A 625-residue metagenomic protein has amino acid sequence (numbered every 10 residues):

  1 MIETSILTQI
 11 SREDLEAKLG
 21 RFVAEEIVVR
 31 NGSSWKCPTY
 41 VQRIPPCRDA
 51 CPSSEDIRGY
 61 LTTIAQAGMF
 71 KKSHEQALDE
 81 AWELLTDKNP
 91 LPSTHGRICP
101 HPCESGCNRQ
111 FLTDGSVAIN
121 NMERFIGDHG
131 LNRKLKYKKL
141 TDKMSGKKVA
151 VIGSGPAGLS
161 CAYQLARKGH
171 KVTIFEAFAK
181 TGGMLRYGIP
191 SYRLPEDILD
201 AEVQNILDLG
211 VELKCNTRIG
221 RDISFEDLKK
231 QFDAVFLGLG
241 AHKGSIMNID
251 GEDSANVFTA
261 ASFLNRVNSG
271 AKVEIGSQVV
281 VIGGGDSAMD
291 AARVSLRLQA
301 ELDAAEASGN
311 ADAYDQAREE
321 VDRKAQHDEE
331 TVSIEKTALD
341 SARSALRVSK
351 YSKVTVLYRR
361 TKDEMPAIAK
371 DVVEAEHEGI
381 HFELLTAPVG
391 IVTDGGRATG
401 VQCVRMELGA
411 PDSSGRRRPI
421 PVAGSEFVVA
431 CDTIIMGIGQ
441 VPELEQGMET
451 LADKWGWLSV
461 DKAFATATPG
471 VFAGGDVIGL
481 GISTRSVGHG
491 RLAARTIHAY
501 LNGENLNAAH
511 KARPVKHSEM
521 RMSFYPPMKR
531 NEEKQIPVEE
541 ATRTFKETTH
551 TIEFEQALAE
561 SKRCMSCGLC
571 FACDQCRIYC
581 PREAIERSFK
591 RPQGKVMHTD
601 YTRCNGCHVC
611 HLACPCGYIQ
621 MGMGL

Functional and structural regions predicted by a protein language model:
M1-K148, E196, L237-D253, T393-A398 (+8 more regions): Ferredoxin-type iron-sulfur electron-transfer modules and their immediate structural context
E80-N89, M122, L185-D233, I368-H381: N-terminal Rossmann-like dinucleotide/flavin-binding domain of flavoprotein oxidoreductases that bind FAD/FMN
P90, G155-P156, K180, G285-S287 (+4 more regions): Residue-level detector of alpha-helix initiation sites
K147-T173, A288-S295, S341-A342: N-terminal Rossmann-like FAD-binding beta1-loop-alpha1 element of flavoenzymes
H170-R186, A307-V321, A325, T355-K362: Glycine-rich FAD pyrophosphate-binding loop
T217-D233, T393-E426: Conserved beta-strand-loop-beta-strand element in the redox core of flavoprotein oxidoreductases
A255-V279, E306, D312-D322, I391-T393 (+1 more regions): FAD-site-proximal beta/loop scaffold in flavoenzymes
A291, R297-A307, K336-Y351, T484-A509: Internal hydrophobic alpha-helix adjacent to the cofactor/substrate pocket in enzyme cavities
